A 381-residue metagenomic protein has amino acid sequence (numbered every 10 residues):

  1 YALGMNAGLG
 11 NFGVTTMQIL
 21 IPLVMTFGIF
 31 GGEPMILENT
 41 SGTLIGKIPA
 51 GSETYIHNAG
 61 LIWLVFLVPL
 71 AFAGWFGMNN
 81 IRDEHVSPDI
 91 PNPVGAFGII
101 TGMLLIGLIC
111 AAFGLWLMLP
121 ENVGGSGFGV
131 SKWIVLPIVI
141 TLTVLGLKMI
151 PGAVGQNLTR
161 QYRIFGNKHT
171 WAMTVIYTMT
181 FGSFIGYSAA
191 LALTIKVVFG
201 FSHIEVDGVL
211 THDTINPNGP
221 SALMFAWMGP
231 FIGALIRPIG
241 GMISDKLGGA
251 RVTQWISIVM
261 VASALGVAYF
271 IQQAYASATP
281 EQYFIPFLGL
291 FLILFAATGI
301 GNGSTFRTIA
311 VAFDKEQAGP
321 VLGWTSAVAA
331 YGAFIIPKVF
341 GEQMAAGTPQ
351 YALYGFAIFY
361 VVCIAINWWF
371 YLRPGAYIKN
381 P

Functional and structural regions predicted by a protein language model:
Y1, I300-D314: Intracellular juxtamembrane helix-capping segments at the cytosolic ends of symmetry-related transmembrane helices
Y1-F30, S326-I336: Glycine-rich segments within core transmembrane alpha-helices of 12-TM secondary carriers
V14, A312-T348: A late C-terminal transmembrane helix in Major Facilitator Superfamily
L20-F30, I195-K196, I243-S244, V339-T348: Interfacial helix-cap and linker-helix signal at transmembrane-aqueous boundaries of multi-pass secondary transporters
L64-S87, G102-E121, L136-G155, I364-Y371: C-terminal membrane-cytosol helix-exit motif in multi-pass small-molecule transporters
I106-V135, N167-A234: Extracytoplasmic gate region of multi-pass secondary transporters
P220-S221, P230-I232, A250-S304: C-terminal transmembrane helical hairpin of 12-TM major facilitator-type secondary transporters
I236-G249, M344: Helix-to-loop junctions at the C-terminal end of transmembrane segments in multipass secondary transporters
